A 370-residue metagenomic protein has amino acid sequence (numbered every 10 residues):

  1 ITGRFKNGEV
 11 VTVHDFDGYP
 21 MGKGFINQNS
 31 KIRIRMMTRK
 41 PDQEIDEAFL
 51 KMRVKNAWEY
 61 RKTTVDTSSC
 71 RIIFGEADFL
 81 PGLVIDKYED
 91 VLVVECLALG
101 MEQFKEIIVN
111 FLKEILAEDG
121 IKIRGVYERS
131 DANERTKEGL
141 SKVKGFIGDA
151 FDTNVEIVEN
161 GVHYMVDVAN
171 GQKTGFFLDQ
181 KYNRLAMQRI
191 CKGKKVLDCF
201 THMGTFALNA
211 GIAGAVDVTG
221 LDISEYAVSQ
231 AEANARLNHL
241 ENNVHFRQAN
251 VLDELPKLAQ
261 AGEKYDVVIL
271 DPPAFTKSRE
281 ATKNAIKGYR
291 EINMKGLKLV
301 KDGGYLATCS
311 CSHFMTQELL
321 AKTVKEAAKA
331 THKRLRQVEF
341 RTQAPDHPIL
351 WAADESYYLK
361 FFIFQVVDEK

Functional and structural regions predicted by a protein language model:
I1-E89: Non-catalytic accessory regions of SAM-dependent methyltransferases
I73-D86, K105-F176: Non-catalytic substrate-recognition/targeting regions of SAM-dependent transferases
G193-H202: Conserved class I S-adenosyl-L-methionine
M203-V216: Conserved SAM-binding loop of SAM-dependent methyltransferases across substrates and taxa, primarily the Class I
D217-D222: Conserved SAM-binding motif I beta-strand of class I
Y226-I269: S-adenosyl-L-methionine
Y265-K295: Mobile active-site "lid"/loop adjacent to the S-adenosyl-L-methionine
E291, Y305-K370: C-terminal catalytic and target-recognition region of SAM-dependent MTase-like enzymes, primarily methyltransferases
